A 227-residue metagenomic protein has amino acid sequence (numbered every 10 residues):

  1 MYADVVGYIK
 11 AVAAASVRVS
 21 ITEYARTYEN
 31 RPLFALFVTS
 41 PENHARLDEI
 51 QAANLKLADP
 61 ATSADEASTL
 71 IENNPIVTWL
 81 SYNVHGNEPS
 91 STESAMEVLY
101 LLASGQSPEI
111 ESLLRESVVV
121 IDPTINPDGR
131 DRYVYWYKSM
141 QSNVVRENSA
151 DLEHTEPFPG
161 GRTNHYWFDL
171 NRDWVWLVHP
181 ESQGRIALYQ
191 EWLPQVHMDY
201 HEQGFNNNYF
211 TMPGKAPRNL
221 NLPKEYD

Functional and structural regions predicted by a protein language model:
M1, N30, N83, I121 (+2 more regions): Divalent metal-coordination and catalytic microenvironments
M1-T27, R31-F37: Mature N-terminal segment immediately following signal peptide/propeptide cleavage in secreted/periplasmic
Y2, V6-K10, T92-L99, W167 (+1 more regions): Extracytoplasmic/secreted envelope proteins and their assembly/folding machinery, especially bacterial periplasmic
K10, A14-V17, L99-S107, V175 (+1 more regions): Sec-exported extracytoplasmic/periplasmic mature domains
S16-V19, R31-L33, N74-V77, R115-V120 (+1 more regions): Loop/turn elements at helix/coil->beta-strand transitions in domains of secreted/extracellular proteins
A25, F34-S40, E49-K56, D65-P75 (+4 more regions): Surface-exposed loop and adjacent secondary-structure segments within mature catalytic domains
Y189-Q203: Proline-aspartate-enriched helix->loop->beta-strand connector
L222-D227: Short, intrinsically disordered, charge-balanced linker/junction segments flanking boundaries in proteins
